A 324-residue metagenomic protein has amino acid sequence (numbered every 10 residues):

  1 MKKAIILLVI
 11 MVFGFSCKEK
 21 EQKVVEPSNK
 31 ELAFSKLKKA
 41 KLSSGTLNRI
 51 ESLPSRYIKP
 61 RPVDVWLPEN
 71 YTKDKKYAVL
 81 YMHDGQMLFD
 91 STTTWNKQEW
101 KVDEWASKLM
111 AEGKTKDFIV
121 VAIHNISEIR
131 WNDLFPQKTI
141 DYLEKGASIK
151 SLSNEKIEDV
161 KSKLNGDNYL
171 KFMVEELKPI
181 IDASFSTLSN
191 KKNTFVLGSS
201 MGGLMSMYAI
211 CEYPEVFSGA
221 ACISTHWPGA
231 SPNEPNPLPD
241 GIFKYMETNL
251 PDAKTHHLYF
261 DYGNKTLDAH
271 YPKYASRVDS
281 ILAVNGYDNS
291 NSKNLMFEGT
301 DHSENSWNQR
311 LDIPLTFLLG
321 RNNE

Functional and structural regions predicted by a protein language model:
M1-A4, E19: Positively charged n-region of N-terminal signal peptides that target proteins for export
A4-V12: Sec-dependent N-terminal signal peptides
G14-S16: C-terminal motif of bacterial Sec signal peptides marking the signal peptidase cleavage site
E21-E324: Non-catalytic cap/lid and distal C-terminal segments of serine-dependent acyl enzymes
